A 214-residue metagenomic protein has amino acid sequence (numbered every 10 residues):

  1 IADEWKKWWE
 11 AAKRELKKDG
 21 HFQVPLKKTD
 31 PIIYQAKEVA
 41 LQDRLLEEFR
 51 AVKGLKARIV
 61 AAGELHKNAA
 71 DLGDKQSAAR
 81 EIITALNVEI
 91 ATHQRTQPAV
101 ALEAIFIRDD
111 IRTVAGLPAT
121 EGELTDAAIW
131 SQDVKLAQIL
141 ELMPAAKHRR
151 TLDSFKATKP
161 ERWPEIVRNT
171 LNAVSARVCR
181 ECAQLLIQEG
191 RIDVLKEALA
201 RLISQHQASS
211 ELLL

Functional and structural regions predicted by a protein language model:
A2-E4: Short helix-coil junctions and helix-kink-helix linkers
W8-E47: Charged low-complexity interaction tracts in eukaryotic proteins
L45-L214: Eukaryotic non-catalytic interaction scaffolds in large regulatory proteins
